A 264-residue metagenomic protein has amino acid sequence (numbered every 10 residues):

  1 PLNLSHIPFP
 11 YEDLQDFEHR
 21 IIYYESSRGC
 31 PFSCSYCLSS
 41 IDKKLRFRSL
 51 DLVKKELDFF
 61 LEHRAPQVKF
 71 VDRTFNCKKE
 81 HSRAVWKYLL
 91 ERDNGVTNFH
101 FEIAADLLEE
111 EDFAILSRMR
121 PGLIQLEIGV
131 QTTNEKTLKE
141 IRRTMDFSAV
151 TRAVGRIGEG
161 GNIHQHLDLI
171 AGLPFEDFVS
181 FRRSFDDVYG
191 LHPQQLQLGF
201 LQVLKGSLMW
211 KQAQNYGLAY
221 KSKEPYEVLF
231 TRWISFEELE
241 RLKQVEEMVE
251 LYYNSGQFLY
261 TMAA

Functional and structural regions predicted by a protein language model:
P1-S5: Glycine-rich beta-alpha loop elements in corrinoid/cobalamin-binding modules across cobalamin-dependent enzymes
P8-E159: Radical SAM [4Fe-4S] cluster-binding motif and immediate context
K54, L61-V71, V96-E102, L116 (+2 more regions): Conserved C-terminal portion of the radical SAM core fold that forms the substrate/S-adenosylmethionine-binding
